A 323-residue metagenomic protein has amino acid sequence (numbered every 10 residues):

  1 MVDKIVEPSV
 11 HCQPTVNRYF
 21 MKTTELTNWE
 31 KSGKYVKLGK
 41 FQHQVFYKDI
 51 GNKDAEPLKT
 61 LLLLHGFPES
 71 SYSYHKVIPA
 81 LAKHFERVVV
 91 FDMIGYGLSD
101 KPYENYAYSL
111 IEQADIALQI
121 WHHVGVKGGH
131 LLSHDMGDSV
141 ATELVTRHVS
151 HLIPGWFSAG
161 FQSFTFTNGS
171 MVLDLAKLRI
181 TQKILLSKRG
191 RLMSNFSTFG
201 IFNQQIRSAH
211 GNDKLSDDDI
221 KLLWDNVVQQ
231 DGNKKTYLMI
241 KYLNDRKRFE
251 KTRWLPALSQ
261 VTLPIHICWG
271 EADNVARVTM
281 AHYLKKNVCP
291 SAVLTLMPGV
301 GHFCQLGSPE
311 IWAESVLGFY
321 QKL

Functional and structural regions predicted by a protein language model:
V2-T60, F67-P68, Y72-S73, H84 (+7 more regions): Flexible "cap/lid" subdomain of the alpha/beta-hydrolase fold that forms the substrate-access gate
K76-A80: Typically the conserved alpha-helix immediately C-terminal to a functionally engaged Cys/Sec in thioredoxin-like
V300: Conserved short acidic donor-positioning loop in nucleotide-sugar-dependent glycosyltransferases
W312: Histidine-centered active-site loop/cap adjacent to the catalytic His in serine esterases/O-acetyl transfer systems
